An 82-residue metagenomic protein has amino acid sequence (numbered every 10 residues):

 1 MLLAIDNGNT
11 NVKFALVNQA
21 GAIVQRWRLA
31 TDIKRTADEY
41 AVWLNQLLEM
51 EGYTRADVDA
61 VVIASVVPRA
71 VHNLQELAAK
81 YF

Functional and structural regions predicted by a protein language model:
L2-L44: Short glycine-rich, Thr/Ser-proximal phosphate-binding strand/loop in the N-terminal lobe of ATP-dependent enzymes
Y40-A56: A short, N-terminal amphipathic alpha-helix
E51-F82: Short beta-strand-loop/turn "lid" adjacent to the catalytic site in phosphate-handling enzymes
